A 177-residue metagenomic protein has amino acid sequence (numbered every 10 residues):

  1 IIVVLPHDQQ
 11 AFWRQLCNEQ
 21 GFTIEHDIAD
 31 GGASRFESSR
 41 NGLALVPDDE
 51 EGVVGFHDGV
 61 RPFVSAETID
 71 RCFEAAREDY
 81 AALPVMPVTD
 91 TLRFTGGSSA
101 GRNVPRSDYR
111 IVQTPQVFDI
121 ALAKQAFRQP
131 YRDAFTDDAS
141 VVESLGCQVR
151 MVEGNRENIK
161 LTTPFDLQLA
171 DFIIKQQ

Functional and structural regions predicted by a protein language model:
I1-D27: Acidic donor-binding segment of Leloir-type glycosyltransferases
I2, R61, A81-L83, G101 (+3 more regions): A residue-level structural signature of the nucleotidyltransferase/glycosyltransferase Rossmann-like core
A11-W13, E37-S38, T91, L169: Phosphate- and divalent-cation-binding pockets in alpha/beta enzyme and binding domains that engage nucleotide-derived
W13-C17, C72, A123, A170: Hydrophobic packing residues within well-ordered alpha-helices of enzyme cores
G21-E25, S107, C147: A short helix-to-beta-strand connector/capping loop
D27, A33-T95, S99, Q113: Conserved beta-loop-beta/alpha segment of the NTase-like Rossmann-fold superfamily that binds/positions NTPs
R102-V112: A recurrent flexible, glycine/aromatic-enriched loop bordering the glycosyltransferase active site that acts as
R110-Q177: Conserved alpha/beta core of the MobA/IspD/sugar-nucleotide pyrophosphorylase nucleotidyltransferase superfamily
